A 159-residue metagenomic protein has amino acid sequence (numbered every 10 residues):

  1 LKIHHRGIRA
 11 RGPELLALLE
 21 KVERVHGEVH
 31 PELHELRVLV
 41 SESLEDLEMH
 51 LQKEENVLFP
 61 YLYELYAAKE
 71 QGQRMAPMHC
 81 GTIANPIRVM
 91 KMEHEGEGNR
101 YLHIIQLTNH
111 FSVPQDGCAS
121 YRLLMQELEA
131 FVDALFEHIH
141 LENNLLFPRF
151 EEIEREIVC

Functional and structural regions predicted by a protein language model:
L1-C159: Small-residue-biased structural context
